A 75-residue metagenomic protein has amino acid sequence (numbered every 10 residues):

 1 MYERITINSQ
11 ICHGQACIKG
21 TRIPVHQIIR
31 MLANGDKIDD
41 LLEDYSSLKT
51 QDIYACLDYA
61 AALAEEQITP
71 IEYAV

Functional and structural regions predicted by a protein language model:
M1-Y2, E66: A broad, low-specificity signal for short, low-complexity segments enriched in glycine/proline and polar/charged
Y2-C17: Short, Lys/Arg-enriched N-terminal segment that forms or immediately precedes the first helix of a structured domain
Q15-C17, H26-I29: A short, ordered amphipathic alpha-helix with a cationic face
P24-Q27, N34-V75: Long, charge-rich, low-complexity alpha-helical segments
